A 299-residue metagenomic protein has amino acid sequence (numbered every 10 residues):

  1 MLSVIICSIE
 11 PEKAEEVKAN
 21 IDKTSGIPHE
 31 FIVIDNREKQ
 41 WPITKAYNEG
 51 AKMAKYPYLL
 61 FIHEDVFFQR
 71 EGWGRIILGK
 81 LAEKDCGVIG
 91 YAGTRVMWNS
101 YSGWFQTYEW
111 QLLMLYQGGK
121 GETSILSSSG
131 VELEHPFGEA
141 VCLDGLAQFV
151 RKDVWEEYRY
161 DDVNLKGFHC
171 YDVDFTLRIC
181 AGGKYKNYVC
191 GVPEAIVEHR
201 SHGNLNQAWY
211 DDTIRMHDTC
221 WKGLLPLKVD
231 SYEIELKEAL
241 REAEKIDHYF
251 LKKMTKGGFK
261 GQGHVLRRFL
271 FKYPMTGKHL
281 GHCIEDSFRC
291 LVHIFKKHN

Functional and structural regions predicted by a protein language model:
L2, I6, E10-S25: Short, well-formed alpha-helical segments that are part of the catalytic scaffolds of diverse glycosyltransferases
I9, D211-D212, I234-N299: Non-catalytic, C-terminal membrane-associated alpha-helical segments of glycosyltransferases
E38-A54: Glycine-rich, basic loop-to-helix element that forms the pyrophosphate-binding segment of sugar-nucleotide handling
L59: Short aromatic/hydrophobic "clamp" motif used to bind/position activated sugar donors
F67, E71-L115: Conserved donor NDP-sugar-binding/catalytic core segment of glycosyltransferases
G74-I77, L133-P136, V141-Y158, N164-P193: A short, conserved alpha-helix in the catalytic core of glycosyltransferases
E109-A140: Short, flexible, basic/aromatic active-site loop/helix in glycosyltransferases
E157, N187-G223, Y232: Active-site donor/metal-binding and catalytic loop motifs of nucleotide-sugar-dependent glycosylation enzymes
